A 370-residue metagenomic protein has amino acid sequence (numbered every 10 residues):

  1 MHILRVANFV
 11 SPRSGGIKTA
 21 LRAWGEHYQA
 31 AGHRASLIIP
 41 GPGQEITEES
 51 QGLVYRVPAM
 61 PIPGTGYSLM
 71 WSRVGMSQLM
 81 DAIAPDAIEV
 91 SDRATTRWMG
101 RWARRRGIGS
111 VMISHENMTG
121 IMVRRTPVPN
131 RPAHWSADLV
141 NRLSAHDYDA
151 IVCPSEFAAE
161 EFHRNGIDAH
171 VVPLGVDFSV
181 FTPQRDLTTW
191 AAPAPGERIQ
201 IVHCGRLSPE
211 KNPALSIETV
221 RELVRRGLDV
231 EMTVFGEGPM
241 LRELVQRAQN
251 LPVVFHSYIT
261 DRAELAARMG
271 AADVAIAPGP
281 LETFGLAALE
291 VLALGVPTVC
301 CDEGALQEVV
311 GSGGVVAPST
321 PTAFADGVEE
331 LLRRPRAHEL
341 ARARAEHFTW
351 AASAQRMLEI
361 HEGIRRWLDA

Functional and structural regions predicted by a protein language model:
L4, A192-R221: Conserved donor-binding/catalytic core segment of Leloir-type glycosyltransferases
G109, G120-L143: Nucleotide-sugar donor phosphate/pyrophosphate-binding loop at the beta->alpha transition of glycosyltransferases
F157, G175: Carbohydrate-associated surface elements
R242-A263: Nucleotide-activated donor-binding/catalytic signature segment of Leloir-type glycosyltransferases, i.e., the conserved
F255, G311-T322, E329-P335: Conserved acidic donor-binding segment of nucleotide-sugar-dependent glycosyltransferases
Y258, A267-A272: Short alpha-helical donor nucleotide-sugar binding micro-motif in glycosyltransferases
P280: Aromatic "clamp/platform" in nucleotide-sugar-dependent glycosyltransferases that forms part of the donor/acceptor
A293, P297-C300: Short hydrophobic beta-strand element within catalytic cores of glycosyltransferases and related nucleotide-activated
